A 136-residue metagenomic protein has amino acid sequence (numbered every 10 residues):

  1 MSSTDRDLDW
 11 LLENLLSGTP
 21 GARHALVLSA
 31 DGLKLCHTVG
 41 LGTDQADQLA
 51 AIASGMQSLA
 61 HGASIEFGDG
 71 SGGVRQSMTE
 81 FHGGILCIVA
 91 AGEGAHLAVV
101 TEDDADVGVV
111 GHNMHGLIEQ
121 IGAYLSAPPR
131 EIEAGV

Functional and structural regions predicted by a protein language model:
M1-H24, D31-V136: Acidic, low-complexity cytosolic segments
